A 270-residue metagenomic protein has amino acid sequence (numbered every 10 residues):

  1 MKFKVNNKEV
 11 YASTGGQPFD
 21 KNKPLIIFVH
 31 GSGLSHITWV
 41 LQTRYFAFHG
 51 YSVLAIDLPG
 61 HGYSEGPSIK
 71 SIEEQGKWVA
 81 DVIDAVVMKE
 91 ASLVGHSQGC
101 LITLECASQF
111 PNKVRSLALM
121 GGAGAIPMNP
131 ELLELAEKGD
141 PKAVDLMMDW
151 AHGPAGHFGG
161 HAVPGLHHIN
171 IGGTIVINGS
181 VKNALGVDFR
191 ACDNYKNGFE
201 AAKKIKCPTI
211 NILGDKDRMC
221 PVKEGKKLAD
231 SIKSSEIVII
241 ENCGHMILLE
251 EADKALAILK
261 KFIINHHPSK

Functional and structural regions predicted by a protein language model:
M1-I27, F48-Y51, M88-K89, K260-K270: Alpha/beta-hydrolase fold catalytic core
N7-G15, V40-F48, S52-Q98, A257: Active-site loop/oxyanion-hole signature of alpha/beta-hydrolase fold enzymes
G31-L34, S97: Active-site glycine-rich loops that stabilize anionic/oxyanionic intermediates across multiple enzyme folds
L101-L146: Flexible "cap/lid" loop of the alpha/beta hydrolase fold
E134-K204: Conserved alpha/beta-hydrolase catalytic His-Asp/Glu region
I205, N211-L213, D217: Short beta-strand/loop motif that positions the catalytic acidic residue of the alpha/beta-hydrolase fold
R218-E224: Conserved alpha/beta-hydrolase "acid-adjacent" motif
S235-K270: Catalytic active-site module of serine/aspartate enzymes centered on a nucleophile-bearing elbow/loop
